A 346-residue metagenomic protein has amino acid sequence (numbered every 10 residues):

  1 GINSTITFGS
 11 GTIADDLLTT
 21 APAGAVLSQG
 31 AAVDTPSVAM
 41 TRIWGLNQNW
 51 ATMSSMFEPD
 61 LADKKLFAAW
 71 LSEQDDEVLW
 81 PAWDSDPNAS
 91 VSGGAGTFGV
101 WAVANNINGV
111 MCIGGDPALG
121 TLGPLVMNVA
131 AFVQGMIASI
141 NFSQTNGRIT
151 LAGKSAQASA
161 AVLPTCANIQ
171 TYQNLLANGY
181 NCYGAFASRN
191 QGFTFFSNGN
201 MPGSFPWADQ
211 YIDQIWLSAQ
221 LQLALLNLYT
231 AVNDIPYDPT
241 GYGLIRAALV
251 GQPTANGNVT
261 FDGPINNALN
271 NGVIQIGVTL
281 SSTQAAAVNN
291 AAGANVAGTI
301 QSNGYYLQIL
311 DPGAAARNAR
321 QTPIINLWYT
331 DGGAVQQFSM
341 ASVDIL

Functional and structural regions predicted by a protein language model:
G1-M136, F142, N270, S282-A285 (+2 more regions): Polar low-complexity, Ser/Thr/Gly/Ala/Asp/Asn-rich disordered segments used for subunit assembly and tip/surface
T35, D60, N168, D238-G241 (+1 more regions): Helix N-cap and loop-to-helix transition residues
G45, V103-V250, T254, V259: Extended basic-aromatic, gly/pro-enriched interface segments that bind polyanionic ligands
S197-L346: Structured, hydrophobic secondary-structure cores that serve as assembly/anchoring elements
